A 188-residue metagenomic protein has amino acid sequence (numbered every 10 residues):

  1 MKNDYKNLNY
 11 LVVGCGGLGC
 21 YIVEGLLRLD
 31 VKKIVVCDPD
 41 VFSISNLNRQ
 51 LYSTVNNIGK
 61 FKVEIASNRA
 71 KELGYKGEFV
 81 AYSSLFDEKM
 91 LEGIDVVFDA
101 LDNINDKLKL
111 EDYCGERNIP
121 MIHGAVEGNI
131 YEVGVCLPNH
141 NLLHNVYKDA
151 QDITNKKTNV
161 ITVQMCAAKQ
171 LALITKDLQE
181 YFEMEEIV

Functional and structural regions predicted by a protein language model:
M1-V188: Adenine nucleotide-associated cytosolic modules
